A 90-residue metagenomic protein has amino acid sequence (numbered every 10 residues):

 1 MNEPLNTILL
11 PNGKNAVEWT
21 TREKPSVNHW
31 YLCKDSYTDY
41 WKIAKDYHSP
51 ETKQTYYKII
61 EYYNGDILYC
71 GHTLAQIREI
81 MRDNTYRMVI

Functional and structural regions predicted by a protein language model:
N2-K58: Short N-terminal "domain-start" leader segments that mark the transition from disordered tails or signal peptides into
Y56-M88: A short, charged, amphipathic alpha-helix used as a generic interaction element across diverse proteins
